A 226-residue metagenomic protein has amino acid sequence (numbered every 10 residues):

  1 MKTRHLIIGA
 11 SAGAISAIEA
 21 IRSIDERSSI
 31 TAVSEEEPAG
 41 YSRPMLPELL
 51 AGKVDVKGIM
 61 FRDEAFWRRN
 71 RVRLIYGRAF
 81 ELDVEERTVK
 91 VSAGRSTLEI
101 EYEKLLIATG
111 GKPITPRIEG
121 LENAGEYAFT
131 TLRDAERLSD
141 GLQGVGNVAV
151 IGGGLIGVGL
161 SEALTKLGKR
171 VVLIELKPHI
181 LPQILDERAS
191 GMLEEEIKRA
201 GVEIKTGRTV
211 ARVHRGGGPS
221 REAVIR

Functional and structural regions predicted by a protein language model:
M1-L6, D63-A149, E222-R226: FAD-binding core/adjacent interface of flavoenzyme oxidoreductases
M1-R73, A163-R188: Beta1-alpha1 glycine-rich phosphate/pyrophosphate-binding loop at the start of Rossmann-like nucleotide-binding domains
G9-A12, T130-T131, I151-I156: Glycine-rich Rossmann-fold phosphate-binding loop(s) that bind the pyrophosphate of adenine dinucleotide cofactors
A14, R43, T115, A135 (+2 more regions): A general structural signal for well-ordered alpha-helical segments in protein cores
R27, L74-A93, I100, L167-R226: A Rossmann-like FAD-binding core segment of flavoenzymes
A39, K112-T115, G216: Active-site/binding-pocket entry motifs
